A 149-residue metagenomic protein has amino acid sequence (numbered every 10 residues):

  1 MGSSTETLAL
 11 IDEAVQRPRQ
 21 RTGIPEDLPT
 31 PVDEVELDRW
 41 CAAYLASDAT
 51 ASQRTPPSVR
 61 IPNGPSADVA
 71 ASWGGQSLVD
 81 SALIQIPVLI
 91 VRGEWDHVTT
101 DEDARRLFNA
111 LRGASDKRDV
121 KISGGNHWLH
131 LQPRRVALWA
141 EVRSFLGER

Functional and structural regions predicted by a protein language model:
G2, V98, L129: A short, conserved beta-strand element in the Rossmann-like catalytic core that flanks the donor/metal-binding loop
G2-L89: Alpha/beta-hydrolase
E6, A104-L107, R134-V136: Short, glycine/charged-enriched secondary-structure capping and boundary segments
Q85-R92, D96, L107, K117-V120: Catalytic His-Asp charge-relay segment
H97-D103: Conserved alpha/beta-hydrolase "acid-adjacent" motif
R112-W128: Catalytic histidine neighborhood in serine/cysteine hydrolases with alpha/beta-hydrolase-type architecture
G125-W139: Catalytic histidine-centered segment of alpha/beta-hydrolase-like enzymes
E141-R149: C-terminal alpha-helix
